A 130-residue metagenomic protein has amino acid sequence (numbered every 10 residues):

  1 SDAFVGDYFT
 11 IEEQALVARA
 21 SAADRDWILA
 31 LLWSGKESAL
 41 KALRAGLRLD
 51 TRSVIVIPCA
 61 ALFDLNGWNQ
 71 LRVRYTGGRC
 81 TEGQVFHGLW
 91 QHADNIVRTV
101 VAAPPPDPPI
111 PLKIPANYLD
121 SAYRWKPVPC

Functional and structural regions predicted by a protein language model:
S1-C130: Core catalytic alpha/beta fold that binds nucleotide/phospho-ligands
